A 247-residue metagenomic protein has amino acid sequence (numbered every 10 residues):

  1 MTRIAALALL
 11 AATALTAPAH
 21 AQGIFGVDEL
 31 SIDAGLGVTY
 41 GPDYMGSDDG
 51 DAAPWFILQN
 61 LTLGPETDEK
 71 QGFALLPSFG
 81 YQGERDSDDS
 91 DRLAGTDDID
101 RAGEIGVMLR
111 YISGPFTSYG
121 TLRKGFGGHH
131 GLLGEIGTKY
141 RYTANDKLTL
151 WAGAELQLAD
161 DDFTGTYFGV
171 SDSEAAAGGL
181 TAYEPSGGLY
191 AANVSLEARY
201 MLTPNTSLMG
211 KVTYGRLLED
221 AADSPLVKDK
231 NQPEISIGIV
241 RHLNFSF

Functional and structural regions predicted by a protein language model:
M1-S31, S224, N244-F247: Cleavable N-terminal export/targeting peptides
A21-E66, K70, F247: Short glycine/proline- and aromatic-enriched beta-strand/turn motifs that initiate or cap beta-hairpins
G26-A34, G50-P54, E69-L75, G103-I105 (+6 more regions): Outer-envelope beta-barrel architecture signal
A34-P42, T67, R92-A94, S113-F126 (+1 more regions): Transmembrane beta-strand segments that form the barrel wall of outer-membrane beta-barrel proteins
A34-Y40, P77-Y81, G120-K124, A152-L158 (+1 more regions): Transmembrane beta-barrel strands of outer-membrane/channel proteins
V38-G41, S90-R92, Y119-T121, A175-A182 (+1 more regions): Extracytoplasmic loops and strand-loop junctions of Gram-negative outer membrane beta-barrel proteins
G46-A52, G95-R101, F126-H130, E184-G188 (+1 more regions): Replace "Gram-negative outer membrane beta-barrel proteins" with "bacterial and organellar outer membrane beta-barrel
T62-T67, G131-E135, K139-K230, R241-F247: Outer-membrane beta-barrel transmembrane domain signature
